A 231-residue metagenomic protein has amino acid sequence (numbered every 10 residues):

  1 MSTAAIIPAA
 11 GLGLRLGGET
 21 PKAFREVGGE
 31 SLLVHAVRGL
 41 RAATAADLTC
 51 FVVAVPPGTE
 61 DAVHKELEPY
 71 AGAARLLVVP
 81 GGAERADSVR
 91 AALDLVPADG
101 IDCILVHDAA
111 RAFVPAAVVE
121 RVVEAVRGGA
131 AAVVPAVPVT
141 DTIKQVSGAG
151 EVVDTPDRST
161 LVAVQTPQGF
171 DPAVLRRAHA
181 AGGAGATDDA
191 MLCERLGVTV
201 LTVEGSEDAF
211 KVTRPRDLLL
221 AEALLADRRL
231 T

Functional and structural regions predicted by a protein language model:
M1-A4, A42-A43, D188-A190, E207 (+1 more regions): SAM-dependent methyltransferases
M1-D61: N-terminal glycine-rich phosphate-binding loop and ensuing alpha1 helix
I7, L33, A92, H107-D108 (+3 more regions): Residue-level signal for inorganic ion chemistry
L16, V63-L67, V122, I143 (+2 more regions): Hydrophobic packing residues within well-ordered alpha-helices of enzyme cores
V34-D102: Conserved N-terminal catalytic core of the sugar/cofactor nucleotidyltransferase
D99-R111: Short beta-strand-to-loop acidic/aromatic patch adjacent to the donor-nucleotide binding site
V114-L201, T231: Conserved core of the sugar-phosphate nucleotidyltransferase
L201-D208: Catalytic beta-strand/loop signature of glycosyltransferases that borders the donor
